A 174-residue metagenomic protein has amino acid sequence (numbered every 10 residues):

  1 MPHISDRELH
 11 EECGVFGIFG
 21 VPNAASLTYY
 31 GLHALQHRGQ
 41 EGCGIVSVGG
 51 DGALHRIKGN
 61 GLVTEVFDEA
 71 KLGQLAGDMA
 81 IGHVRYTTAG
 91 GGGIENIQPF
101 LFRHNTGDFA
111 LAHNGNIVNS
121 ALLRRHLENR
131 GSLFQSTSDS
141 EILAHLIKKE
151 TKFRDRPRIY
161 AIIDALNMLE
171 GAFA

Functional and structural regions predicted by a protein language model:
M1-A174: Conserved short alpha-helical segments that host acidic/polar catalytic motifs at enzyme active sites
